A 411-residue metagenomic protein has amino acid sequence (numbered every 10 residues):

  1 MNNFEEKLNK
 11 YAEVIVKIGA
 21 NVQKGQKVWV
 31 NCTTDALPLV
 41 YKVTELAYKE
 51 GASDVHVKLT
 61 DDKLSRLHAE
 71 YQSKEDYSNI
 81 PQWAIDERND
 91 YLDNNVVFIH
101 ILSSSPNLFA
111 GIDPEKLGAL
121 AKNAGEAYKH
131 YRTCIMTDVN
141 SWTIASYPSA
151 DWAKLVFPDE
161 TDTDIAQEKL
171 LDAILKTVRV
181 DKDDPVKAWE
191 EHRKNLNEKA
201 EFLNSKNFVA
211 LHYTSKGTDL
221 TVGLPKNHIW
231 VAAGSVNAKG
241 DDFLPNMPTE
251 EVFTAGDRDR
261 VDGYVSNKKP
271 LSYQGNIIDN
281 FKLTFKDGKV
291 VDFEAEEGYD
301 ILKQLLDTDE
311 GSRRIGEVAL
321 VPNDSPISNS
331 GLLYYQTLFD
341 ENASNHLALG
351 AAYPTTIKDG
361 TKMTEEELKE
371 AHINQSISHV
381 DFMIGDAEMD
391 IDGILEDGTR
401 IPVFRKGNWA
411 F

Functional and structural regions predicted by a protein language model:
M1-D262, G393, T399-I401, W409-F411: Active-site bordering "gate/hinge" segments that shape substrate access to catalytic or cofactor-binding pockets
E13, N204-K206, Q274-I277, G311 (+2 more regions): Short solvent-exposed loop/turn micro-motifs enriched in small/polar/acidic residues
A110-I112, K154-P158, G234-S235, N276-D279 (+3 more regions): A short secondary-structure junction signal
G223, F293-E294, F404: Short linear motifs in exposed loops
T254-E310: Long, well-ordered mid-to-C-terminal structural blocks that present hydrophobic/aromatic surfaces
R260-D262, I278-N280, D287-V290, R313-E317 (+3 more regions): Active-site lining segments that contact anionic ligands and/or coordinate catalytic metals
D292-T361: Dual-mode signal for accessory low-complexity, basic/Gly-rich regions
E366-F411: Extended hydrophobic packing segments that form well-structured cores
